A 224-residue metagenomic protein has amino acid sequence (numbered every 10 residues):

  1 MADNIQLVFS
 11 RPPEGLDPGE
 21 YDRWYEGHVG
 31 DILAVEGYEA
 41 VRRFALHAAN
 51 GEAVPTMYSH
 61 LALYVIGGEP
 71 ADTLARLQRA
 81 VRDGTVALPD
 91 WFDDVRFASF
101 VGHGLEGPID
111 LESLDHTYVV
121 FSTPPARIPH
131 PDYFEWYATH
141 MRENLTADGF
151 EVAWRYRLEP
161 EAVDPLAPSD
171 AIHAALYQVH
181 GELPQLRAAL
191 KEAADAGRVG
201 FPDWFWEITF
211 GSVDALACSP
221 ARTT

Functional and structural regions predicted by a protein language model:
M1-T224: Macromolecular interaction modules
